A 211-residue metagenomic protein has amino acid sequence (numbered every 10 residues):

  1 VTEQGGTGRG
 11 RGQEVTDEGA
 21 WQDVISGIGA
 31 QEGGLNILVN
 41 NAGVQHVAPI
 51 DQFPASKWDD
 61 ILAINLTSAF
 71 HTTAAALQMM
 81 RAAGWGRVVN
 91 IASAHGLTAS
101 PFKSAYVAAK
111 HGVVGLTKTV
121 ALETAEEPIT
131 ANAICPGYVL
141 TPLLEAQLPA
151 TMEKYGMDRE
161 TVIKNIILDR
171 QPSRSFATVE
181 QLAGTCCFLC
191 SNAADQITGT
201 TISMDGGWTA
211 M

Functional and structural regions predicted by a protein language model:
G12-D23, A55: The beta1-alpha1 cofactor-binding region of Rossmann-like NAD(H)/NADP(H)-dependent oxidoreductases
A48-D51, T98-A105, E126-E127, R174 (+1 more regions): Active-site loop immediately N-terminal to the catalytic Tyr-X3-Lys motif of short-chain dehydrogenase/reductase
P49-I50, K57-L62, I167: Substrate-binding pocket helix/loop in short-chain dehydrogenase/reductase
T73, A109, T117: Active-site helix of classical SDR
L77, R81, W85, S173-M204 (+1 more regions): C-terminal substrate-recognition "lid" of short-chain dehydrogenase/reductases
S93: Residue(s) in the substrate-gating loop at a strand-loop-helix junction that position the organic substrate next
A125, T130, I197-G199: Short, small/polar-rich loop/turn modules that mediate ligand/substrate recognition or access, typified
